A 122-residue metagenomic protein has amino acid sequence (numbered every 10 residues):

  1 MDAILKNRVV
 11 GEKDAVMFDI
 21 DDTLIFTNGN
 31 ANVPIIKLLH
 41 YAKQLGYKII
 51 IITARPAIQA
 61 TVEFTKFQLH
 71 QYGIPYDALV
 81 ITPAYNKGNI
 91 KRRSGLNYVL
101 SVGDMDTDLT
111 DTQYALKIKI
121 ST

Functional and structural regions predicted by a protein language model:
M1-F18: Non-catalytic pre-domain segments flanking phosphatase-related domains
D2-A3, I36, N86-I90: A generic local structural motif
A3-N7, K37-Y41, F67-Q71: A generic secondary-structure signal
D14-D19, K48-T53, A78-I81, V99-S101: Structural recognition of the beta-strand scaffold that forms the well-ordered cores of secreted hydrolase catalytic
T23-I25: Hydrophobic "anchor" residues
N28-G29, T112: Short, solvent-exposed loop/turn and secondary-structure capping segments
G29, I35-K66, V80-I81: Substrate-recognition element of Asp-dependent hydrolases with the DxDx(T/V) motif
P56, A60-T122: C-terminal cap/substrate-recognition subdomain and adjoining C-terminal extension of metal-dependent phosphatase-like
